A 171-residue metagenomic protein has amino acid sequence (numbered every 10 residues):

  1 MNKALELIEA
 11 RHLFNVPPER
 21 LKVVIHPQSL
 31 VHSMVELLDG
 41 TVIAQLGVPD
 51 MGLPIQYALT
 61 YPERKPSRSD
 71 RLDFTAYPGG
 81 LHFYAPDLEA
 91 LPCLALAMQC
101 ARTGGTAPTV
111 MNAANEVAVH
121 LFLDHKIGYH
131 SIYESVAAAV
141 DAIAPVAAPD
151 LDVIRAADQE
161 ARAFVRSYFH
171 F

Functional and structural regions predicted by a protein language model:
M1-F171: Catalytic, metal-anchored helix/loop core of enzyme active sites in primary metabolism
